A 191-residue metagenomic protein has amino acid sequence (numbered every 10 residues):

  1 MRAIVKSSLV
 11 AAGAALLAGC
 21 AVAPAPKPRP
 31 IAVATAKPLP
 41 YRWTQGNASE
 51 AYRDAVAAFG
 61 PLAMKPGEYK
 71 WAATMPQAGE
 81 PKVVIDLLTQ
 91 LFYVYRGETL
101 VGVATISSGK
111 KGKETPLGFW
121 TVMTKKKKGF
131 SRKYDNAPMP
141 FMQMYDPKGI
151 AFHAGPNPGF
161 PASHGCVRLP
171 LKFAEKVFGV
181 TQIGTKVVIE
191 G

Functional and structural regions predicted by a protein language model:
R2-P140, K148-V167, L171-G191: N-terminal pre-domains immediately preceding structured catalytic cores
